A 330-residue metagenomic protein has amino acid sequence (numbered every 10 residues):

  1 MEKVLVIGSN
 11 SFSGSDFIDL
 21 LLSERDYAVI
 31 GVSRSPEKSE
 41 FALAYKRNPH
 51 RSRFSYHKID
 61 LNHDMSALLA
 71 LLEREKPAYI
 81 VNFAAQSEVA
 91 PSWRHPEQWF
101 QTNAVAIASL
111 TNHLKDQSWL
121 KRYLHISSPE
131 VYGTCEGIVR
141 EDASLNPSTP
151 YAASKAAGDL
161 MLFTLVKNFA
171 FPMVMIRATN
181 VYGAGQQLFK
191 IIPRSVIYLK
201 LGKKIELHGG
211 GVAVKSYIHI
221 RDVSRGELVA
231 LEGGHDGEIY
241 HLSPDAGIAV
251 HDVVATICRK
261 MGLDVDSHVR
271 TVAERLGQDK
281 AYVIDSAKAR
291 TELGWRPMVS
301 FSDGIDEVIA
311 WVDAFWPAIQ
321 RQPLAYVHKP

Functional and structural regions predicted by a protein language model:
M1-T179: N-terminal Rossmann-like NAD(P)+-binding domain of SDR-like oxidoreductases, especially those catalyzing
F12, G31-V32, L199-P330: C-terminal substrate-binding subdomain of Rossmann-fold SDR/epimerase-dehydratase oxidoreductases
E37-F41, G133-C135, A184, A249-V250 (+1 more regions): A short beta-to-alpha transition loop/helix N-cap that caps and shapes the active-site region
S66, A78, A90, E97 (+7 more regions): Residues in well-ordered alpha-helical elements
A67-E75, H113, Y198, G226 (+2 more regions): CheY-like receiver
A143, P147-S154, A178, A184 (+2 more regions): The catalytic Tyr-centered alpha-helix of NAD(P)H-dependent dehydrogenases
A157, M161-L165, S195, V253 (+1 more regions): Hydrophobic alpha-helix immediately C-terminal to the catalytic Tyr-X-X-X-Lys motif of short-chain
N168-P172, F189, G233-G234: Short coil/turn segments at alpha/beta junctions that flank glycine-rich nucleotide-binding fingerprints
